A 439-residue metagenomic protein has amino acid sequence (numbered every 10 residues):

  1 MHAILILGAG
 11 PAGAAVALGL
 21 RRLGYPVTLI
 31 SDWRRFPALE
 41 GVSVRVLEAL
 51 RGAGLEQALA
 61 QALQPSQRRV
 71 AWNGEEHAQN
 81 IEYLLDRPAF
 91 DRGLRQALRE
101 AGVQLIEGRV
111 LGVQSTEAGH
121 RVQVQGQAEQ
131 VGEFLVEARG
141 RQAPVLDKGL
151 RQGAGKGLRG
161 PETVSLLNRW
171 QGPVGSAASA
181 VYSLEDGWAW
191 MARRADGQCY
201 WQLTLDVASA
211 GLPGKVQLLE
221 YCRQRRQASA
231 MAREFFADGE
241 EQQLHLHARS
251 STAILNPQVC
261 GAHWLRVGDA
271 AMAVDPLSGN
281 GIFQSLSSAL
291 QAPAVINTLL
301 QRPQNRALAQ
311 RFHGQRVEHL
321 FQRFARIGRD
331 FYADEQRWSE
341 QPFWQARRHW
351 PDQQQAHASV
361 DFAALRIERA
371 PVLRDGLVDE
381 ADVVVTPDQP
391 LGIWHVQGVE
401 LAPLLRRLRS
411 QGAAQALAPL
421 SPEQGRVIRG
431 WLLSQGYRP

Functional and structural regions predicted by a protein language model:
M1-G10: Beta1/beta-strand and adjacent pyrophosphate-binding region of the FAD-binding site in flavoprotein oxidoreductases
A9, R21-L39: Glycine-rich FAD pyrophosphate-binding loop
G13: N-terminal Rossmann-fold NAD(P) dinucleotide-binding loop
W33-R69: N-terminal FAD cofactor-binding segment of flavoenzymes
H77-A97, A210-G214: Short beta-strand to alpha-helix junction loop
L84, P213-R329, Q336: FAD/FMN-dependent oxidoreductases across multiple families
R99-F235: Predominantly flavin-linked oxidoreductase catalytic cores and closely associated redox partners
Q345-R407, R426, G430-P439: Acidic, low-complexity/disordered tracts enriched in E/D and polar residues
